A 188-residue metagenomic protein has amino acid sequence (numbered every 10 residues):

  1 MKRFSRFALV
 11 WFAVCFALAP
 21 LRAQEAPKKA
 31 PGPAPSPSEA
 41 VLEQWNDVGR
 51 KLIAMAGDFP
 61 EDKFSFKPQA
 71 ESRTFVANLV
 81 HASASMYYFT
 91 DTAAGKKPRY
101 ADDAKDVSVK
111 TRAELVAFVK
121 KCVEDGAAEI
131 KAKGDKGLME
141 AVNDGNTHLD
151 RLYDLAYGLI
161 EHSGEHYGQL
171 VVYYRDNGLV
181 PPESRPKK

Functional and structural regions predicted by a protein language model:
M1-R6: Positively charged n-region of N-terminal signal peptides that target proteins for export
A8-A19: Bacterial N-terminal signal peptides
L21-E25: Boundary at the C-terminal end of the N-terminal hydrophobic targeting segment
P27-P37, G95-S108: Acidic/histidine-rich, surface-exposed loop or edge segments in extracytoplasmic proteins
L42-N46, R50-I53, K63-A104, N143-K188: Short, contiguous alpha-helical
Q44, V107-N143, R151-E165: Acidic/histidine-rich alpha-helical segments that form the ligand environment of transition-metal centers
M55, A82-S85, F89, F118 (+1 more regions): C-terminal ligand-sensing/allosteric alpha-helical core of TetR-family HTH transcriptional regulators
